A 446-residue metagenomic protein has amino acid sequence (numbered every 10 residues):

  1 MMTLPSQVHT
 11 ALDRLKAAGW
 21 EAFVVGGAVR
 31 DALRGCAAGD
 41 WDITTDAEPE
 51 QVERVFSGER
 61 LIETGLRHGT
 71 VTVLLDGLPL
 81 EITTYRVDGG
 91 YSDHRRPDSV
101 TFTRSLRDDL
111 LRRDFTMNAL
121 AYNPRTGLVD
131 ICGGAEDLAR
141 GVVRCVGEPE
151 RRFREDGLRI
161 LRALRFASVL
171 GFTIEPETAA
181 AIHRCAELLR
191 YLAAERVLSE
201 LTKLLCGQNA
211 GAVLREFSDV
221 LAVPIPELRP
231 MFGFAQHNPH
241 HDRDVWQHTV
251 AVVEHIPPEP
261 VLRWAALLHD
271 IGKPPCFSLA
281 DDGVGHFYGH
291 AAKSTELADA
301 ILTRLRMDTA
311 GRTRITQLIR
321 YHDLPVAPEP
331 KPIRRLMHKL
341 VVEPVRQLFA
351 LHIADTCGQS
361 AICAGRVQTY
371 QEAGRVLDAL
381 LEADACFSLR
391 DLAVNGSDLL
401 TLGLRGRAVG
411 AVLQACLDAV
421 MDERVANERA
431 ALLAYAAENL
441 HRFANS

Functional and structural regions predicted by a protein language model:
M1-S446: Catalytic cores of the polymerase beta-like nucleotidyltransferase superfamily and closely associated nucleotide
